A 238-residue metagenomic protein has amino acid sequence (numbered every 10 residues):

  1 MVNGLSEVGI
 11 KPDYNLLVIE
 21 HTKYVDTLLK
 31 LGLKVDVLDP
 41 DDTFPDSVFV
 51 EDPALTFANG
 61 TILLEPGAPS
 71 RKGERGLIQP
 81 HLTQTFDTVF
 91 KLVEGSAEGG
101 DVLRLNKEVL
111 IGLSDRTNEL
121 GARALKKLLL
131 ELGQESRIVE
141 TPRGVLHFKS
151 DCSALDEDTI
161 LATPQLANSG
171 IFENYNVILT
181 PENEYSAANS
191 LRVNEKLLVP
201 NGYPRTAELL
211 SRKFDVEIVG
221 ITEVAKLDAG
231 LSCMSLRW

Functional and structural regions predicted by a protein language model:
M1-W238: The feature marks the mature, well-folded catalytic cores of soluble enzymes
